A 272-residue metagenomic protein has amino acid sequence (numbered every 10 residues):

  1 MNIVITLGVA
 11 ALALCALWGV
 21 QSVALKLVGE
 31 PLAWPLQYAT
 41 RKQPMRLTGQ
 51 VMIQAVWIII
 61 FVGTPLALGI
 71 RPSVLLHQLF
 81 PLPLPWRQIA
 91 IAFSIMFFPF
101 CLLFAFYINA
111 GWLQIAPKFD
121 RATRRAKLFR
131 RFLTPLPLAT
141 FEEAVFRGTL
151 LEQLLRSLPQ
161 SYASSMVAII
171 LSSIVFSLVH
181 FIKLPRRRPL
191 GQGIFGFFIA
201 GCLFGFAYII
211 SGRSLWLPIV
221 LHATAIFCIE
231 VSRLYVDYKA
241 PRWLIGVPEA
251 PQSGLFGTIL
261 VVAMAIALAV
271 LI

Functional and structural regions predicted by a protein language model:
N2-P99, R130, F256: Alpha-helical transmembrane segments in multi-pass membrane proteins
S22, A223-I272: C-terminal membrane module of polytopic membrane proteins
E30-M45, P117-D120, Y238-V247: Membrane-interfacial, low-structure loops and terminal tails that flank and connect transmembrane helices in multi-pass
I70-L82, L150-S157, P241-L244: Membrane-interface helix termini and inter-helical loops of multi-pass transporters
F97-F106, F119-K183: Function-critical hydrophobic alpha-helical transmembrane segments in multi-pass membrane proteins
Y107-L113, S177-R187, Y235: C-terminal ends of transmembrane helices
A122, L190-I199: Cytoplasmic-side transmembrane-helix entry/capping segments in multi-pass membrane proteins
R130-F132, F195-F206: Small-residue-rich segments of transmembrane alpha-helices in multi-pass membrane proteins, especially helix faces
